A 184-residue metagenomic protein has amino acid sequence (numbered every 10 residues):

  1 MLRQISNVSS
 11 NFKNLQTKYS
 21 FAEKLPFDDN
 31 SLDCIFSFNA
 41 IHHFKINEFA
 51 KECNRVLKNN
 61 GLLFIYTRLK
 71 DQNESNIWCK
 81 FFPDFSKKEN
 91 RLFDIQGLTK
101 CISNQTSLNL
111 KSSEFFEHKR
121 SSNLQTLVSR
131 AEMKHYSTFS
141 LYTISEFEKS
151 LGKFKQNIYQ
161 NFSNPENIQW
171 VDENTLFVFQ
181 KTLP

Functional and structural regions predicted by a protein language model:
M1-L25: Class I SAM-dependent methyltransferase SAM/SAH-binding core
S6, S10, K45, K58: Short conserved AdoMet
E23-I35: A short acidic, Gly/Pro-enriched loop at the edge of an enzyme's catalytic core that lines a small-molecule cofactor
D33-N47: A short SAM/SAH-binding and catalytic strip from SAM-dependent methyltransferases
N47-L62: A short glycine-rich, Lys/Arg-flanked "PGG" loop and its adjoining helix->strand segment in the class I
L62-F93: Conserved class I S-adenosyl-L-methionine
N90-T106, S121, L127: Short alpha-helix
T106, K111-P184: Conserved Class I S-adenosyl-L-methionine
